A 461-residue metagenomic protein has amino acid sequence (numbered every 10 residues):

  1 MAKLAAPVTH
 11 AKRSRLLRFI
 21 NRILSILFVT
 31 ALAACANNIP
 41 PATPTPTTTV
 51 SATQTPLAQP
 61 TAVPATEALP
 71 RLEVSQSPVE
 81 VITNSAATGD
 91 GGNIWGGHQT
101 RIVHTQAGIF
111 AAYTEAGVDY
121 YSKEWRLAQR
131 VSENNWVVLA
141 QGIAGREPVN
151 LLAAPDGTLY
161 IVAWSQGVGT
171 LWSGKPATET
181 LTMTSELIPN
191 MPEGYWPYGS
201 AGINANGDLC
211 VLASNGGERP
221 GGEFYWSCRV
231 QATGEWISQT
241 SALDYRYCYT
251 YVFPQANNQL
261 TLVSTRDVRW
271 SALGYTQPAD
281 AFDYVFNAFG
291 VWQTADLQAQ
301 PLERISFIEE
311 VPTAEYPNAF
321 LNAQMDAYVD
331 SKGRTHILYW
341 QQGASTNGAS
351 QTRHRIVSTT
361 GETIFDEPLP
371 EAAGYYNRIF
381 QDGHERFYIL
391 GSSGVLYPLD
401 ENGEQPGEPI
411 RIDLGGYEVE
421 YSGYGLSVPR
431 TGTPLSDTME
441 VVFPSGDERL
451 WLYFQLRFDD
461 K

Functional and structural regions predicted by a protein language model:
M1-R18: N-terminal secretory signal peptides that target proteins for export/translocation
A6, V50, W125-L127: A composition/secondary-structure signal for short, hydrophobic, low-basic-content segments with alpha-helix propensity
N21-V29: Sec-dependent signal peptide recognition, specifically the positively charged N-region followed immediately by
T30-R71: Ser/Thr-rich, Proline-interspersed low-complexity disordered segments
P64-K461: Extracellular, repeat-based ectodomains that mediate carbohydrate processing or recognition
